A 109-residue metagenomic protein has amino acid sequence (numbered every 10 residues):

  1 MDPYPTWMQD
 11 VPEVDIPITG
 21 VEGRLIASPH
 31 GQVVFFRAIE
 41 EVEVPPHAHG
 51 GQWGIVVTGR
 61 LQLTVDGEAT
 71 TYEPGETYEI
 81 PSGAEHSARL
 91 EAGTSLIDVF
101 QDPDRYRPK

Functional and structural regions predicted by a protein language model:
M1-H30, V34-F35, K109: A short, N-terminal "cap"/entry segment at the start of jelly-roll beta-barrel domains of the cupin/DSBH fold
P29-A48: Conserved short histidine dyad/triad with adjacent acidic residue
Q32, R60-Q62, A69, E85 (+1 more regions): Structural motif
V44-P46, L63-T64, I80, E85-E91: Short beta-strand His + acidic residue motifs that chelate non-heme Fe in jelly-roll/DSBH and cupin folds
H49-Q62, D66: Glycine- and acidic-residue-biased ligand/ion/polar-headgroup-sensing regions
V57-T58, E73-P74, A92: A cytosolic small-molecule/anion-sensing beta-strand core signal
G67-S82: Short acidic-glycine-tyrosine-enriched beta hairpin
S82-R107: Ligand-binding loop in jelly-roll beta-barrel domains
